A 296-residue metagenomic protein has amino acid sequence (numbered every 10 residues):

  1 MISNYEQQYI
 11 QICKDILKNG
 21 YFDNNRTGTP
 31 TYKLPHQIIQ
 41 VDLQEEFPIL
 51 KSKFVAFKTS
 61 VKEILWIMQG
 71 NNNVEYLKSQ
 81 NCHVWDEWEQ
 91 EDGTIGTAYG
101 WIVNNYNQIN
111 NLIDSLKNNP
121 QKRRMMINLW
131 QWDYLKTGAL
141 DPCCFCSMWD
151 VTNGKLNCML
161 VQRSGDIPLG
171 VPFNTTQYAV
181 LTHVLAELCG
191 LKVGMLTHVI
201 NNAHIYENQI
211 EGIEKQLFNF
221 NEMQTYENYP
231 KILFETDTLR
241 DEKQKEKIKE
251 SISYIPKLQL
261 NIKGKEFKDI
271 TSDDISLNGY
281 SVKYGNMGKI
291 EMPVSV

Functional and structural regions predicted by a protein language model:
M1-V296: Terminal, non-catalytic protein-protein interaction segments that mediate quaternary/complex assembly
